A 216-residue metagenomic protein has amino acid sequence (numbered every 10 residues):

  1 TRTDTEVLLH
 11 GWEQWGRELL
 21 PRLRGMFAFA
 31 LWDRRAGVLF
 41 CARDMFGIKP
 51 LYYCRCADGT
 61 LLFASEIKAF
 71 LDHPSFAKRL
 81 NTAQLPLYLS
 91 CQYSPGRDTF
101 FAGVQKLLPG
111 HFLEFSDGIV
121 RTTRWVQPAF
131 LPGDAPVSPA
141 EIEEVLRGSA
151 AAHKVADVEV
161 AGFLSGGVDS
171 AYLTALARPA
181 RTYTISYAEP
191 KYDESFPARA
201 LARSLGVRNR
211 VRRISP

Functional and structural regions predicted by a protein language model:
T1-P216: Cysteine-centered catalytic environments shared across enzyme families
